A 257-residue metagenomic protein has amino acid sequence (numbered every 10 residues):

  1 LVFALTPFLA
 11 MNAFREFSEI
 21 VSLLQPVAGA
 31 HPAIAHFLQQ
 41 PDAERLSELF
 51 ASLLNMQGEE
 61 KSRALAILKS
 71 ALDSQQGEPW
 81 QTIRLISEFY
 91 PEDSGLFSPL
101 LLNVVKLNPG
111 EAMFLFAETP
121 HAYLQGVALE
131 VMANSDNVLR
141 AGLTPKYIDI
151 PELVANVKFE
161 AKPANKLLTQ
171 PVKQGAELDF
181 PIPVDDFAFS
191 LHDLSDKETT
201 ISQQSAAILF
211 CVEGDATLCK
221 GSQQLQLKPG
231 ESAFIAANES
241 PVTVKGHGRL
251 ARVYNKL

Functional and structural regions predicted by a protein language model:
L1-M11, G126-P145, F187, H247-L257: A short hydrophobic beta-strand segment most commonly corresponding to one strand of the jelly-roll/cupin
L1-N12, E16-S18, Q76, W80-R84 (+4 more regions): Glycine- and acidic-residue-biased ligand/ion/polar-headgroup-sensing regions
L23-F89: Long, charge-rich alpha-helical interaction segments
P79-W80, S87-T119: Positively charged, Gly/Ser-enriched RNA/tRNA-binding surfaces
V104-F114, T119-Y123, L129, K220-E239: Short acidic-glycine-tyrosine-enriched beta hairpin
V127-D179: C-terminal, non-catalytic macromolecule-binding modules
K173-A176, D185-Q203: Conserved short histidine dyad/triad with adjacent acidic residue
E213-L257: Generic C-terminus detector
